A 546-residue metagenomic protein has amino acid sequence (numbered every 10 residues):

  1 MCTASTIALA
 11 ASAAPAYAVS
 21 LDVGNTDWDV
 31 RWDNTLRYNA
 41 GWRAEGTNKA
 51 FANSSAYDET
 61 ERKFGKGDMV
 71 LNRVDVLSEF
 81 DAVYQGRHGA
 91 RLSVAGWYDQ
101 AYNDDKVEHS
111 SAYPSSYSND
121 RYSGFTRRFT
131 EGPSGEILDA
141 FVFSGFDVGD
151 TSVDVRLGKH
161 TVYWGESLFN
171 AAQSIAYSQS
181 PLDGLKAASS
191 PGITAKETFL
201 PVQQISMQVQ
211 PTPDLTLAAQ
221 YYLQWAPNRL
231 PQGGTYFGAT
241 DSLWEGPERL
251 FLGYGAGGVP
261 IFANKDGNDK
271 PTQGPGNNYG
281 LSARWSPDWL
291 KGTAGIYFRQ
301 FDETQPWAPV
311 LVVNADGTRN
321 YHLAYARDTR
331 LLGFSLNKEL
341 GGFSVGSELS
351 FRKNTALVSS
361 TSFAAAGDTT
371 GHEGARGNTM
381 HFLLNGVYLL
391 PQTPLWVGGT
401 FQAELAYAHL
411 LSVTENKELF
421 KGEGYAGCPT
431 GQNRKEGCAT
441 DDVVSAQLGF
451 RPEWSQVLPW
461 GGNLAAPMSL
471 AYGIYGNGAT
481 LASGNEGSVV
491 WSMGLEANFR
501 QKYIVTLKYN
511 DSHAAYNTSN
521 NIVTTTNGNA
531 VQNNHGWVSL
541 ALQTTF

Functional and structural regions predicted by a protein language model:
Y17-W32, E45-T47, F80-A90, N103 (+7 more regions): Short loop/turn motifs that connect adjacent beta-strands in outer-membrane beta-barrel proteins
W28, D58-T60, D68-V76, P133-L138 (+7 more regions): Residues that define the transmembrane beta-barrel architecture of outer-membrane proteins
V30-Y38, A90-V94, V153-L157, L217-A219 (+9 more regions): Transmembrane beta-strands of outer-membrane beta-barrel proteins
N34, V76-A82, L92, D139-S144 (+11 more regions): Residues on the lipid-exposed face of transmembrane beta-strands in outer-membrane beta-barrel proteins
Y38-A44, G96-Q100, K159-Y163, Y221-P227 (+10 more regions): Transmembrane beta-strands of outer-membrane beta-barrel pores
T60-K66, G124-F129, S190-I193, T235 (+8 more regions): Extracellular loop and loop/strand-boundary signature of outer-membrane beta-barrel proteins
G86-D241, G484-V489, N510-A514: Outer membrane beta-barrel
K502, Q532-F546: Outer-membrane beta-barrel "beta-signal"
